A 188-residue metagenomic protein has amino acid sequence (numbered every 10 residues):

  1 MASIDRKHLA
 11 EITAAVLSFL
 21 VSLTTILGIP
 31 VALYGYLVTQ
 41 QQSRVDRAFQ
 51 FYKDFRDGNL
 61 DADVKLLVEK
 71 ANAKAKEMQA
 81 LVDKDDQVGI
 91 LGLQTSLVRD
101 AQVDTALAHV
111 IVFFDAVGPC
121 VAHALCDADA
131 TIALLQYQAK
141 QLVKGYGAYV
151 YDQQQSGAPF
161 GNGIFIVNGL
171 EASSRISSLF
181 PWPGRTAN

Functional and structural regions predicted by a protein language model:
A2-I90: Membrane-proximal alpha-helical anchors
V88-V98: Short, charged, low-complexity loops and linkers
S96-N188: An amphipathic alpha-helical interaction surface
